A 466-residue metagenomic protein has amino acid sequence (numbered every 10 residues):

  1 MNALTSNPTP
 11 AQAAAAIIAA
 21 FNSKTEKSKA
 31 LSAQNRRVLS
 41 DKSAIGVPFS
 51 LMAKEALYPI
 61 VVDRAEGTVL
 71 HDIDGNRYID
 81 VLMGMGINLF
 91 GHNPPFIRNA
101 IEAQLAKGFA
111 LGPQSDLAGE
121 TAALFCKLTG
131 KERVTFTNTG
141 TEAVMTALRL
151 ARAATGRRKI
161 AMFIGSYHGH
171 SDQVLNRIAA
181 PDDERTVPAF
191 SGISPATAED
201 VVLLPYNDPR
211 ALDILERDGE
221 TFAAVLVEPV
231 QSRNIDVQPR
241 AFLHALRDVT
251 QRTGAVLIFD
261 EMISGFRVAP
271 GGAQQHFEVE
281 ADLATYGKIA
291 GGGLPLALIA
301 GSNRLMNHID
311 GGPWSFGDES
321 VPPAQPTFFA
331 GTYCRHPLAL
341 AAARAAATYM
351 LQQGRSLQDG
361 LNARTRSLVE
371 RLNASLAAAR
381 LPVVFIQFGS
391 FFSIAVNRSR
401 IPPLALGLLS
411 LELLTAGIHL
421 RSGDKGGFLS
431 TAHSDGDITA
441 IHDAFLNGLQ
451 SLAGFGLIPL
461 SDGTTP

Functional and structural regions predicted by a protein language model:
M1-P466: Conserved N-terminal phosphate-binding loop of PLP-dependent enzymes in the Aspartate aminotransferase
